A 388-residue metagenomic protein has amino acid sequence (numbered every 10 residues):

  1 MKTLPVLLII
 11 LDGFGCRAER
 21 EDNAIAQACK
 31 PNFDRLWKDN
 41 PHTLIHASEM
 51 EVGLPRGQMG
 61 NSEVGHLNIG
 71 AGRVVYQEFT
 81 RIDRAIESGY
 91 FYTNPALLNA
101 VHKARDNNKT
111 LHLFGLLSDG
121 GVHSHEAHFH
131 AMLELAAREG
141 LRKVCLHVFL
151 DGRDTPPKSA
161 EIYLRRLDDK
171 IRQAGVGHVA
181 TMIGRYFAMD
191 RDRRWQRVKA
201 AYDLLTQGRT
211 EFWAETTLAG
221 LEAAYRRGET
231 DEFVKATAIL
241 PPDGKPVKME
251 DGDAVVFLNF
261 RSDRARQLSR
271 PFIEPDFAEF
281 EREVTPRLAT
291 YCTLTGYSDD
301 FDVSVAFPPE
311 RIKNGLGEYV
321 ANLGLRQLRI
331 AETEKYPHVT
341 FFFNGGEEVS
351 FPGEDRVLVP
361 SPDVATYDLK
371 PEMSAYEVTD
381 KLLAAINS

Functional and structural regions predicted by a protein language model:
K2-V6, G15-Y186, Q196, A200 (+3 more regions): Active-site nucleophile/metal-coordination loop of metallo-enzymes that catalyze phosphate/sulfate and related
P5-L11, V255-N259: Short, hydrophobic/glycine-enriched beta-strand segments
D12, R73-I82, P352-A365: Short, basic/glycine-rich phosphate-binding loops at helix/coil junctions that contact nucleotide phosphates
L164, A265, K313, Y376-L383: Short, hydrophobic/amphipathic alpha-helical packing segments that form internal helix faces or helix-helix interfaces
A174, A180-M182, R193-E334: Hard-cation-handling environments
L325-A385: Metal-dependent catalytic core segments for phosphate chemistry
